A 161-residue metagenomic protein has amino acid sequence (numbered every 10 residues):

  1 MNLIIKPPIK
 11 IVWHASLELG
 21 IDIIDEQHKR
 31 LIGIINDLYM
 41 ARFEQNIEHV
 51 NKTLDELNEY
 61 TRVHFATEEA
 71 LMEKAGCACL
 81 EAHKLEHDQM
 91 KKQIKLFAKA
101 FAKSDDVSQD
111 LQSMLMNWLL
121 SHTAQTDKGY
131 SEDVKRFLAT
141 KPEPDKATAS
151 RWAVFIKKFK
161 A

Functional and structural regions predicted by a protein language model:
N2-A161: Small-residue-biased structural context
